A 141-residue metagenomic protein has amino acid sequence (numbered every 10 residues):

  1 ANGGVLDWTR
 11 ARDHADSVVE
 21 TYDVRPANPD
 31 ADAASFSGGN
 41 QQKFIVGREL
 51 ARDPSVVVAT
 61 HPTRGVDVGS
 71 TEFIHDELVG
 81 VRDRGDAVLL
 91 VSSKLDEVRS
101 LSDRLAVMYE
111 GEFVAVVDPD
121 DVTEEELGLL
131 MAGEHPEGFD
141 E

Functional and structural regions predicted by a protein language model:
A1-F36, A115-D118, T123-H135: Conserved P-loop NTPase catalytic core
D53: Conserved catalytic motifs of ABC-family nucleotide-binding domains
T60, D67: ABC-family nucleotide-binding domains
E72-R84: Helical segment within the ABC ATPase nucleotide-binding domain
S92-S93: H-loop/switch region of ABC-family ATPase nucleotide-binding domains
S100-V107: Conserved catalytic segment of ABC-fold P-loop ATPases
